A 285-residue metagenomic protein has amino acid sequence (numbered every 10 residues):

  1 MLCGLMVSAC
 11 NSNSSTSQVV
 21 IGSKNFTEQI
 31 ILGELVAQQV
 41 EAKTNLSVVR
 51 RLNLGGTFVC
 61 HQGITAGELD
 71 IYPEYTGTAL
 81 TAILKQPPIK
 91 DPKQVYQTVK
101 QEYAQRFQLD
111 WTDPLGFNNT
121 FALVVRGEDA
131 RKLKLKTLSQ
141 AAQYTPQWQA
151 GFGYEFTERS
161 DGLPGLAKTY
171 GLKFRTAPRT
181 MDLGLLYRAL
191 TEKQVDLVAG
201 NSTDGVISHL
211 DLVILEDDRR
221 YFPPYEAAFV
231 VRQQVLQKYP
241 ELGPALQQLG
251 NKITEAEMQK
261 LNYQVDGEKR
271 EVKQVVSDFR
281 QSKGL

Functional and structural regions predicted by a protein language model:
M6-A9: C-terminal motif of bacterial Sec signal peptides marking the signal peptidase cleavage site
N11-N13: Bacterial signal peptide processing site
S15-E28, L46-N53, P146-G151: Short, well-ordered beta-strand elements
V36-K43, L138-T176, S277-K283: Ligand-binding cleft/hinge of the Venus flytrap
R50-Q62, T176-R188: Short helix-initiation/N-cap motifs at beta->coil->alpha
I83-T112, E192-Q194, V206-R220: Ligand-binding "clamshell"
P92-A150, N251-E255: A conserved helix-loop-strand patch within extracytoplasmic ligand-binding domains of the periplasmic binding
F121-R131, E226-Y239: A bilobed periplasmic-binding-protein/Venus flytrap-type ligand-binding module shared by bacterial periplasmic
